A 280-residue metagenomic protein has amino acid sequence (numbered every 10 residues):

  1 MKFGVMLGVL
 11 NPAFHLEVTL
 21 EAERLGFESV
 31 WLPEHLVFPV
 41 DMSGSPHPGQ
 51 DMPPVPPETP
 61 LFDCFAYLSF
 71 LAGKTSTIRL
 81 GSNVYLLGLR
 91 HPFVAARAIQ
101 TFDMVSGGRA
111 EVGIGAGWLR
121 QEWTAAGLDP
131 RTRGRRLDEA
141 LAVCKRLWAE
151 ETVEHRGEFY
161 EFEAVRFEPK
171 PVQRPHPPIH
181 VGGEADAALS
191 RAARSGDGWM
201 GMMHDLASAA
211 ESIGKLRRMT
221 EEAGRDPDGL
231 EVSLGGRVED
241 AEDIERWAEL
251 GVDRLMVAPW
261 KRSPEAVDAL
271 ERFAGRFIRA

Functional and structural regions predicted by a protein language model:
M1-A280: Active-site-adjacent structural elements that line small-molecule/cofactor binding pockets in enzymes
